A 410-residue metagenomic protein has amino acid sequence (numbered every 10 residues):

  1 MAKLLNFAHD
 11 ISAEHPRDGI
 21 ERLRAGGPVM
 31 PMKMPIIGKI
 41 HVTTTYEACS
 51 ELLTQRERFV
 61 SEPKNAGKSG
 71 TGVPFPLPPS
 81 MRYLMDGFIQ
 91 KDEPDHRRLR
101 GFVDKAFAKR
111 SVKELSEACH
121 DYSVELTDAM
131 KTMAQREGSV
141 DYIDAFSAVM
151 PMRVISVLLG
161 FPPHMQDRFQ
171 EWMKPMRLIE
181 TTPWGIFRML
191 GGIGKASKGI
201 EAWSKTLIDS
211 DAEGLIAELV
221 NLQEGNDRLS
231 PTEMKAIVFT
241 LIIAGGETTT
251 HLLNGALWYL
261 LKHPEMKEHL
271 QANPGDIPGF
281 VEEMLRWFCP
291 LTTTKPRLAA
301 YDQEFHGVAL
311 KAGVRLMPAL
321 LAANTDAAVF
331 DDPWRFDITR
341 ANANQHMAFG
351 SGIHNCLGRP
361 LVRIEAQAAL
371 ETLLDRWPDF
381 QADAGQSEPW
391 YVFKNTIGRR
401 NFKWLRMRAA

Functional and structural regions predicted by a protein language model:
M1-A410: Cytochrome P450
